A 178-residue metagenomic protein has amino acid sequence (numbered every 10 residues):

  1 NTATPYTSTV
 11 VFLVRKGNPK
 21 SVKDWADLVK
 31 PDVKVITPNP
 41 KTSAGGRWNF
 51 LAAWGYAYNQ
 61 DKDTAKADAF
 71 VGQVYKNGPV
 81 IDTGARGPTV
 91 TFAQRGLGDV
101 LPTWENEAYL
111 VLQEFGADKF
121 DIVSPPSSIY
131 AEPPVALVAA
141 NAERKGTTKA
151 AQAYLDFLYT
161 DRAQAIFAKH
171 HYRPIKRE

Functional and structural regions predicted by a protein language model:
N1-T42: N-terminal segment of the mature folded domain
A3-T7, D27-K30, A44, A93-G96 (+3 more regions): Extracellular/periplasmic catalytic domains that process cell-envelope and extracellular macromolecules
V11-L13, D121, P134-A136: Residues embedded in well-ordered beta-strands
F12, G17-K20, P40-G45, N106-Y109 (+2 more regions): Solvent-exposed loop/turn segments at secondary-structure junctions within structured extracellular/periplasmic domains
V14-K16, V33-Q60, V74-G78, V123-P125: Short beta-strand->loop
G17-K23, T42, G55-D63, N141-A151: Short helix-loop capping/hinge motifs at secondary-structure junctions, enriched in acidic/polar residues
Q60-P126: Ligand-binding pocket segment of bilobal, Venus flytrap-like solute-binding proteins
A142-E178: Extracellular/periplasmic juxtamembrane helices and adjacent flexible linkers that interface with membrane partners
